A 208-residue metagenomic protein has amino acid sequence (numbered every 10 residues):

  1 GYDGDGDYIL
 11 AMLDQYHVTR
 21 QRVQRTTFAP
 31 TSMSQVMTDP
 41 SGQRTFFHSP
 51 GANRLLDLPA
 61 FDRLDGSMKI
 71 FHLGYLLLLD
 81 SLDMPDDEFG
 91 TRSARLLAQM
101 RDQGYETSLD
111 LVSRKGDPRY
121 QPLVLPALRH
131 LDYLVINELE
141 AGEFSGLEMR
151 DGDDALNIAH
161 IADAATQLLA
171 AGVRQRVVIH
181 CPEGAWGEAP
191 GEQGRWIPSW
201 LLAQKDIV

Functional and structural regions predicted by a protein language model:
Y2, D7-R25, A29, M33-V208: Ribokinase/PfkB-type carbohydrate-kinase core domain
